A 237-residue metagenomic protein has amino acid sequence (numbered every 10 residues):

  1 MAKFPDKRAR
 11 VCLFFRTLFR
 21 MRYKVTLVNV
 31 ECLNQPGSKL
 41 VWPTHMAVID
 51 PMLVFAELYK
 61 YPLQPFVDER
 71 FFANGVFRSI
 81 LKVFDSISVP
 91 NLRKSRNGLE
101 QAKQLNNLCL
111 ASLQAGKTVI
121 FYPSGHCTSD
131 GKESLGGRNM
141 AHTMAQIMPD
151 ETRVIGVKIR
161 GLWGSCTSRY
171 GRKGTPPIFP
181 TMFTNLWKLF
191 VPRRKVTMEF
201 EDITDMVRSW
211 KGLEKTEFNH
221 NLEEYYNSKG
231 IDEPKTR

Functional and structural regions predicted by a protein language model:
M1-R22, A73-D85, S165-R194: Alpha-helical membrane-targeting segments
L13-H45: Helix-to-loop junction immediately C-terminal to a conserved catalytic motif
N34-E100: Catalytic core of membrane glycerolipid acyltransferases/transacylases, capturing the structured, soluble-facing
S38-L40, G116-I120, R153: Residue-level preference for the first positions of well-ordered beta-strands
T44, Y122-H126, I159: Short, well-ordered beta-to-alpha junction loops that form the rim of enzyme active sites and present histidine/acidic
G75-F77, L105-L113: Short, charged beta->alpha transition segments
L110-H142: Catalytic-site beta-strand/loop segments enriched in glycine and acidic/polar residues
S129-G212: A cross-family acyltransferase "interaction/gating" segment
